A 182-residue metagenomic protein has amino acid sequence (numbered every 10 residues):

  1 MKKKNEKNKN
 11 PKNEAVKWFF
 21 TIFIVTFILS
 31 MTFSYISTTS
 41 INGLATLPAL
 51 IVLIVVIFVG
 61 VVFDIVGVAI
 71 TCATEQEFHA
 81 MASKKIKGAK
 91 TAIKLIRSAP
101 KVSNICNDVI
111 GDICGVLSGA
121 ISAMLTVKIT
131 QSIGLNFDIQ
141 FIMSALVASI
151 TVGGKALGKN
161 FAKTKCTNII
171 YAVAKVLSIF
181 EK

Functional and structural regions predicted by a protein language model:
M1-K182: Membrane-embedded alpha-helical segments of inner-membrane proteins
